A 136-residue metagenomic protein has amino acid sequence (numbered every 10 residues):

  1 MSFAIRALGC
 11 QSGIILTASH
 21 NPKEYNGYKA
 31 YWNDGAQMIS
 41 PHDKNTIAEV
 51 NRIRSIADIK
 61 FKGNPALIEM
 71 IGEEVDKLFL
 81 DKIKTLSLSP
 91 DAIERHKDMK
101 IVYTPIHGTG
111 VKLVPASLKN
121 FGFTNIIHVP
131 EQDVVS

Functional and structural regions predicted by a protein language model:
M1-Y25, T124-S136: N-terminal small/polar loop signature for handling phosphorylated ligands or for N-terminal nucleophile
N26-S136: Gly/Ser/Thr-enriched, mixed-charge loops and adjacent short helices that form phosphate/oxyanion-binding elements
